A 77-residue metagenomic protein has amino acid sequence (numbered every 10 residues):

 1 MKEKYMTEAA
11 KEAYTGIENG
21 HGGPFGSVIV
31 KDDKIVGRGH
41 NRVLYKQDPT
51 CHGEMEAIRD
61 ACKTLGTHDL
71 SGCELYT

Functional and structural regions predicted by a protein language model:
M1-G20: Short, basic/aromatic recognition patches
T7, G37-T77: Zn2+-dependent cytidine deaminase-like catalytic core
I17-G20, K31, L65: Short coil/turn residues that cap or connect secondary-structure elements
H21-F25, S71: Short, basic and Ser/Thr-rich N-terminal targeting/leader segments
P24-D33: Short beta-strand scaffold segments in enzyme catalytic cores
